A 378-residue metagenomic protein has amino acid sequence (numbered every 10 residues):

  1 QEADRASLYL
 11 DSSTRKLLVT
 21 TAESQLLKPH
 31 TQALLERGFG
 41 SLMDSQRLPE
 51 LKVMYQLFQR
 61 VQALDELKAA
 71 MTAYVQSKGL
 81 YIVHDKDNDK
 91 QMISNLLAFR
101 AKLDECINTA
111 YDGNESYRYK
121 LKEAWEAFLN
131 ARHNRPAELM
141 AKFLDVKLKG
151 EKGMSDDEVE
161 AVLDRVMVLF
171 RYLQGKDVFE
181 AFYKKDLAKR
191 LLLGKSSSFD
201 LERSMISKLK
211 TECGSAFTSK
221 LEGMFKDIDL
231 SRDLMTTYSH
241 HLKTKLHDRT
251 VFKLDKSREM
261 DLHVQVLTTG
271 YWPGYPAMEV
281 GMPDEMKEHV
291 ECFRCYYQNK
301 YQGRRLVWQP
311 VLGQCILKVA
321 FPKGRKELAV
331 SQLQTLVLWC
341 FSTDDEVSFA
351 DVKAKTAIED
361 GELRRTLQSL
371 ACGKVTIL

Functional and structural regions predicted by a protein language model:
Q1-L378: Eukaryotic scaffold/interaction segments
